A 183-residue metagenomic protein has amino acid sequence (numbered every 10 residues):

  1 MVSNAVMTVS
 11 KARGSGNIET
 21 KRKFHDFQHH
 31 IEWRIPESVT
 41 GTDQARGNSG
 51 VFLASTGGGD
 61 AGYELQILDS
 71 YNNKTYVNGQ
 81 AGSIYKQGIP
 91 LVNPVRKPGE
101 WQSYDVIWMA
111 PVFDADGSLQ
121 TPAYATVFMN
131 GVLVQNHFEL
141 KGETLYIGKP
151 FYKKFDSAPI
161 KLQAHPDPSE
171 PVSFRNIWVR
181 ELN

Functional and structural regions predicted by a protein language model:
M1-N183: Carbohydrate-interacting regions of secretory-pathway proteins
